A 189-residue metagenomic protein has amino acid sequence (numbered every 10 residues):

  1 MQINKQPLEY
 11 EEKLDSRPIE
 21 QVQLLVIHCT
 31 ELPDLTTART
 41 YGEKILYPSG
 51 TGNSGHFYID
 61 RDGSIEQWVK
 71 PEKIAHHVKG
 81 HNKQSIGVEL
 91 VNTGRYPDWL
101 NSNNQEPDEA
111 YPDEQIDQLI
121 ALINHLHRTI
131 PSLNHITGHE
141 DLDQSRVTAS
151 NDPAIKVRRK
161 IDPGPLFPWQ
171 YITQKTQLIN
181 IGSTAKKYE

Functional and structural regions predicted by a protein language model:
M1-S132: Active-site-adjacent loop/helix surface patches within enzyme catalytic domains that shape the substrate-binding cleft
I19, P97-E189: Basic/polar, cationic surfaces and motifs that engage anionic cell-wall and phosphate/carboxylate ligands
